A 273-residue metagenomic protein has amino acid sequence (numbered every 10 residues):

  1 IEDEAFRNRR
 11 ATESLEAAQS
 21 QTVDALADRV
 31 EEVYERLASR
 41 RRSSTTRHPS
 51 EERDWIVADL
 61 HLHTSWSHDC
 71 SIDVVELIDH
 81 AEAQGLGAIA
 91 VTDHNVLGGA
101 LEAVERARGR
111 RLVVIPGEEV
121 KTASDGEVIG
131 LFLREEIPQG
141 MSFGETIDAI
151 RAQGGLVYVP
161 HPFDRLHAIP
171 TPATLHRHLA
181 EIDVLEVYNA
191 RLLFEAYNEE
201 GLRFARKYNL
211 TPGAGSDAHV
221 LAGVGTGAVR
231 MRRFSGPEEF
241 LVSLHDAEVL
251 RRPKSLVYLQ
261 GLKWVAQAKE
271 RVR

Functional and structural regions predicted by a protein language model:
I1-E4: Conserved acidic donor-binding segment of nucleotide-sugar-dependent glycosyltransferases
F6-S20, D28-E32: A short, well-ordered alpha-helix in the C-terminal region of glycosyltransferases
V23-T45: C-terminal alpha-helical cap of glycosyltransferases
R42-T64, H68-D79, Q84, L97-I137 (+2 more regions): Charged catalytic cores and adjacent phosphate/nucleic-acid-binding surfaces used for phosphate/nucleic-acid chemistry
G87: Short acidic/polar active-site loop segments enriched in Thr and Asp
Q153-Y158: Short beta-strand/loop segments at the ligand-binding rim of alpha/beta enzyme cores
